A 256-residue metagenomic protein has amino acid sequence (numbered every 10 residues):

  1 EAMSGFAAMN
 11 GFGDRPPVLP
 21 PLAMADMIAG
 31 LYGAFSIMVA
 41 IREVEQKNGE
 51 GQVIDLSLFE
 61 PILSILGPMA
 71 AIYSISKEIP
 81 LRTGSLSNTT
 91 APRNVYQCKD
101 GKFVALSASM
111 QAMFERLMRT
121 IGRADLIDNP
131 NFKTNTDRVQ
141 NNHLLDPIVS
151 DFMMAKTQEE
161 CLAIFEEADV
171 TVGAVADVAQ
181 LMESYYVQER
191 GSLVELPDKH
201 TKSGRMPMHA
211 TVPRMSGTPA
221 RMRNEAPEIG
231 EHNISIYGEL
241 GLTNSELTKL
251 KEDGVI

Functional and structural regions predicted by a protein language model:
E1-A108: Active-site-adjacent "lid/gating" segments in soluble enzymes
A34-M38, A71, F114-M118, S150 (+2 more regions): Predominant activation on well-ordered alpha-helical scaffold segments within soluble catalytic domains
Y73-P80, G84, S184-K202: Short, surface-exposed loop/helix-turn segments at secondary-structure junctions that function as lids/hinges flanking
P92-A168, V172: Aromatic-enriched alpha-helical interface/lid elements that frame and gate functional surfaces
D128-R138, A176-E183, E246-I256: Short linear loop/turn motifs
E166-R190: Conserved PLP cofactor-binding pocket of PLP-dependent enzymes
T201-K249: Flexible, small-/acidic-enriched active-site or ligand-binding loops
